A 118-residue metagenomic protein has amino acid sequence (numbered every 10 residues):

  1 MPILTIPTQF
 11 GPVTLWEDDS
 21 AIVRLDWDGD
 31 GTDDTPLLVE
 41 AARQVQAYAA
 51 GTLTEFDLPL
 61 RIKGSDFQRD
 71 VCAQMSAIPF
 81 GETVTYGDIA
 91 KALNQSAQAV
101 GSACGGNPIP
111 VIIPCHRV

Functional and structural regions predicted by a protein language model:
M1-Q95: Basic nucleic-acid-binding alpha-helical/helix-turn surface characteristic of O6-alkylguanine DNA
G105: Residue-level detection of the helix-turn-helix DNA-binding "recognition helix"
P108: Acidic, glycine-rich catalytic loops of TOPRIM or P-loop NTPase phosphate-binding modules used across DNA replication
V111-V118: Short Lys/Arg-enriched helix C-cap and helix-to-coil transition segments that create basic nucleic-acid-contact patches
